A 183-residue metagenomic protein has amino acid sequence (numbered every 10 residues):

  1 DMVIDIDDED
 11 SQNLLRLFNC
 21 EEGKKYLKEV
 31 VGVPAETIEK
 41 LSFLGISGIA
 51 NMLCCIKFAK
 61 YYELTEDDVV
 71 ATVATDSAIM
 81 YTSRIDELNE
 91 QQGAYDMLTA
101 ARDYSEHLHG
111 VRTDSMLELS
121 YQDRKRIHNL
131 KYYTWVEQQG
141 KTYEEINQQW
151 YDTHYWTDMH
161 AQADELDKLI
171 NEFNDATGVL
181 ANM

Functional and structural regions predicted by a protein language model:
D1-F43, S83-M183: Active-site/ligand-binding loops adjacent to catalytic centers
I6, F58-Y61: Short hydrophobic alpha-helical module
I6-S11, A50, A74-I79: Glycine-rich beta-alpha junction loops
S42-A50: Short glycine/threonine-rich catalytic loop with a Thr-x-Gly-x-Asp
N51-A59: Buried hydrophobic packing segments
C55, Y81-R84: A short acidic (Asp/Glu
K60-D67, I79: Non-catalytic interaction/regulatory modules that flank or connect domains
